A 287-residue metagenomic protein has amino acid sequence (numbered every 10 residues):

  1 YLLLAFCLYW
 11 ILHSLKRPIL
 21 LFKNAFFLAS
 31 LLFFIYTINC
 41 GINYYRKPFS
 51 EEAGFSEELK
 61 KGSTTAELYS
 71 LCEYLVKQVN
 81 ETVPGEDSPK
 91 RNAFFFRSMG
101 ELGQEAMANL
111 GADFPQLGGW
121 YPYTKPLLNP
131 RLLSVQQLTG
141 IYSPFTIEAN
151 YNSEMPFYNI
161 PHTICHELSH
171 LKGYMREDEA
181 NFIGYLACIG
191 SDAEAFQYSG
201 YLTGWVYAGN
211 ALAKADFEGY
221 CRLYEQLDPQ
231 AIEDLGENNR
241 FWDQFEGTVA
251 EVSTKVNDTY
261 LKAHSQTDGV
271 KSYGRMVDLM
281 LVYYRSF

Functional and structural regions predicted by a protein language model:
Y1-H13: Membrane-embedded alpha-helical segments of integral membrane proteins
P18-I147: Contiguous, non-catalytic segments that form substrate-binding/exosite surfaces or channel walls
N80, P84, G173, Y185-D192 (+1 more regions): Sec-exported extracytoplasmic/periplasmic mature domains
P144-T146, P156-I160: Extracytoplasmic
I160-L186: Active-site recognition of the HExxH zinc-binding catalytic motif
R176-G204: Post-HEXXH active-site segment of zinc metalloproteases
Y198-Q226: Acidic/histidine-rich catalytic neighborhood
P229-F287: Pan-zinc metallopeptidase signature
